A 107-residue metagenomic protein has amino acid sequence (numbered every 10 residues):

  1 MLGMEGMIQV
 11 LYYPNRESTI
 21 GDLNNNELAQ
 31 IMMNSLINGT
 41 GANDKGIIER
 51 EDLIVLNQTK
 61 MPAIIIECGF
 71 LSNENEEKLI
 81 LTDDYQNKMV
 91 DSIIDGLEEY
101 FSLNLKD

Functional and structural regions predicted by a protein language model:
M1-D107: Active-site-proximal helix/loop segments of hydrolytic enzymes
